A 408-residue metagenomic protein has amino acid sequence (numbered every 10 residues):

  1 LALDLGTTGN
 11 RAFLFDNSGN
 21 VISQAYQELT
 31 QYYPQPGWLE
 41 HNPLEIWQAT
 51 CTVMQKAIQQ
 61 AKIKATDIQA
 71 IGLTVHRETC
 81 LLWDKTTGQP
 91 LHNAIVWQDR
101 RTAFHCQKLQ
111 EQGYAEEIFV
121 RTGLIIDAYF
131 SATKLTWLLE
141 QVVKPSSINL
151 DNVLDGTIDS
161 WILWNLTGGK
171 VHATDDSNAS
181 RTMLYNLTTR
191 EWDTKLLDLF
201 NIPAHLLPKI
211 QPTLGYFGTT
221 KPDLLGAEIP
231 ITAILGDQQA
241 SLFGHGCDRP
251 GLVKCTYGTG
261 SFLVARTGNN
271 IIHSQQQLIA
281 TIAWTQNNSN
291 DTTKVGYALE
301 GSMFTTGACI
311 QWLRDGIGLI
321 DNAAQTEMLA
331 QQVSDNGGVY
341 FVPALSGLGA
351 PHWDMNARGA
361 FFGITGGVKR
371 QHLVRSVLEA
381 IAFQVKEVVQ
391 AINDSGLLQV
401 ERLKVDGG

Functional and structural regions predicted by a protein language model:
L1-H92, F104, V120, L225-A233: N-terminal glycine/serine-rich phosphate-binding loop of ATP-dependent small-molecule kinases, especially carbohydrate
L1-L3, N17, A103, Q110-H172 (+3 more regions): Active-site core segments that coordinate phosphate-bearing ligands/cofactors across diverse enzyme families
R11, T79-L81, R181, V253 (+1 more regions): Conserved beta-strand and immediately adjacent loop positions that scaffold enzyme active sites
Q27, I95-T102, G260-S261: Short, acidic/turn-prone active-site loops that include or flank metal/cofactor- and phosphate-binding residues
N42, D99, D237: Short, conserved phosphate/pyrophosphate- and ester-handling motifs at nucleotide-, phospho-/glycolipid
Q59-W97, I125-S131, L163-N186, Q211 (+1 more regions): Short beta-strand-loop/turn "lid" adjacent to the catalytic site in phosphate-handling enzymes
A65-V75, V153-D155, K209-I210, G396-G408: Short glycine-rich phosphate-binding loop at a beta-alpha junction
L207-Y216, E327-Q331: Short linear loop/turn motifs
